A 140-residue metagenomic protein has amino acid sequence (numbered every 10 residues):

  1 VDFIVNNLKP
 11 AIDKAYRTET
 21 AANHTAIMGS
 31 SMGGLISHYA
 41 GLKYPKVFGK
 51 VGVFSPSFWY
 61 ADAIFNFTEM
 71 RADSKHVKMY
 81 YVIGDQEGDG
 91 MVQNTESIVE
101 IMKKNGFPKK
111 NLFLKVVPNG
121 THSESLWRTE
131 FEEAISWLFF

Functional and structural regions predicted by a protein language model:
V1-F140: Non-catalytic cap/lid and distal C-terminal segments of serine-dependent acyl enzymes
